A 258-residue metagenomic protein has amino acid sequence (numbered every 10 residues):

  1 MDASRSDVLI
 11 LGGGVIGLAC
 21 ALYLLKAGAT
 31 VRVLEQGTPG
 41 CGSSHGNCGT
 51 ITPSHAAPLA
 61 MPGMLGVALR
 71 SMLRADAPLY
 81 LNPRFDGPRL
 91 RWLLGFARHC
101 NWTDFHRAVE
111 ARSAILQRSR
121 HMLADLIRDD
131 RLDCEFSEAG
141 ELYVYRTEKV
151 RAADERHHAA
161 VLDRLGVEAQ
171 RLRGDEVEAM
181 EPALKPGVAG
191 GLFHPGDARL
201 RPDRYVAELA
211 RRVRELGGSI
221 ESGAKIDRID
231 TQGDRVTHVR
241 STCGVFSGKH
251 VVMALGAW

Functional and structural regions predicted by a protein language model:
S6-V33: N-terminal Rossmann-like FAD-binding beta1-loop-alpha1 element of flavoenzymes
I10-L11, L34, F246-A257: Short hydrophobic core segments
K26-G46: Glycine-rich FAD pyrophosphate-binding loop
A29-T30, V167, G218: Short phosphate-binding/catalytic loops that engage adenosine nucleotides
E35, R173-G174, S222-A224: Short loop/edge segments at beta-strand edges and connector loops that shape dinucleotide/nucleotide cofactor-binding
C48-R173: Dinucleotide-binding Rossmann-like beta1-alpha1 core, especially the glycine-rich loop that anchors the ADP
A153-R164, L184-H250, A254: Helical element adjacent to the flavin cofactor pocket in flavoenzyme catalytic cores
